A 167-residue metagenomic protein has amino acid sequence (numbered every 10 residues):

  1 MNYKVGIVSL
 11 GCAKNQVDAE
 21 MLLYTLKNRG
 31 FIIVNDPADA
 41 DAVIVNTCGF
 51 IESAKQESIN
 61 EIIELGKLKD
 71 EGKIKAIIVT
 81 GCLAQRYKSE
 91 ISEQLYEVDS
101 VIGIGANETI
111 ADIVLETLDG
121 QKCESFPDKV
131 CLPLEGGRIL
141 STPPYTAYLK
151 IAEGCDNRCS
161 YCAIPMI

Functional and structural regions predicted by a protein language model:
M1-I167: Proteins enriched for Cys/Gly/acidic motifs involved in redox and nucleic-acid/cofactor modification
